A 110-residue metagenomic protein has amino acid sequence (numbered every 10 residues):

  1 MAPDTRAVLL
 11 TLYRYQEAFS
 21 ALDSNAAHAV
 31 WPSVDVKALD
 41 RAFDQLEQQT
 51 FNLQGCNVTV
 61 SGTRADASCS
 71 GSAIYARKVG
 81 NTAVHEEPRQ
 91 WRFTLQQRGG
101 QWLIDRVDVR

Functional and structural regions predicted by a protein language model:
M1-P3: Compositionally biased, proline/threonine/alanine/serine-rich low-complexity intrinsically disordered stretches
L9-L10, E17-S72: Short solvent-exposed beta->alpha transition segments
T11-L12, G80: Residue-level detector of alpha-helix boundaries and kinks
R64-R110: Exposed beta-sheet edge and beta->alpha loop/turn motif
